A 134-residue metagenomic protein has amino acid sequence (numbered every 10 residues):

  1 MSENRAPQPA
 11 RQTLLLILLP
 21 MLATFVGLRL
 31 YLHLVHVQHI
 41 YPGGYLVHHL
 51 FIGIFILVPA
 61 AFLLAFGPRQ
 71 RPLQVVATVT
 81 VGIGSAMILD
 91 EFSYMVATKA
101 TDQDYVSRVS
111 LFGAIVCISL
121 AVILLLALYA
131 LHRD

Functional and structural regions predicted by a protein language model:
M1-Q8: Short, Lys/Arg-rich, polar N-terminal cytosolic tail immediately upstream of the first transmembrane signal-anchor
P20-H33: Alpha-helical transmembrane segments of multi-pass membrane proteins
F25-L28, I83-F92: Aromatic-anchored segments of alpha-helical transmembrane domains
Q38-I54: Loop-to-helix transition at the N-terminal end of transmembrane alpha-helices
G53-L63, I115-A127: Hydrophobic cores of alpha-helical transmembrane segments in multi-pass inner/ER membrane proteins, independent
L73-V81: Cytoplasmic-side transmembrane-helix entry/capping segments in multi-pass membrane proteins
S93-R108: Interfacial helix-loop-helix junctions of multi-pass membrane proteins
L128-D134: Membrane-interface capping segments at transmembrane-helix boundaries
